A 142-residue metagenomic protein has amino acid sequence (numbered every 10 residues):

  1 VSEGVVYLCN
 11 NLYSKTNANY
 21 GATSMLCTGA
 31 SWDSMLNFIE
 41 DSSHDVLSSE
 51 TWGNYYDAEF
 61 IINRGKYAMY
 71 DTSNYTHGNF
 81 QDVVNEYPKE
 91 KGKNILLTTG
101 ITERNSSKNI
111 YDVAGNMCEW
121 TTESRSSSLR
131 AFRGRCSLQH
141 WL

Functional and structural regions predicted by a protein language model:
V1-D112: Short aromatic-cysteine micro-motif
N105, V113-L142: Surface-exposed recognition segments
